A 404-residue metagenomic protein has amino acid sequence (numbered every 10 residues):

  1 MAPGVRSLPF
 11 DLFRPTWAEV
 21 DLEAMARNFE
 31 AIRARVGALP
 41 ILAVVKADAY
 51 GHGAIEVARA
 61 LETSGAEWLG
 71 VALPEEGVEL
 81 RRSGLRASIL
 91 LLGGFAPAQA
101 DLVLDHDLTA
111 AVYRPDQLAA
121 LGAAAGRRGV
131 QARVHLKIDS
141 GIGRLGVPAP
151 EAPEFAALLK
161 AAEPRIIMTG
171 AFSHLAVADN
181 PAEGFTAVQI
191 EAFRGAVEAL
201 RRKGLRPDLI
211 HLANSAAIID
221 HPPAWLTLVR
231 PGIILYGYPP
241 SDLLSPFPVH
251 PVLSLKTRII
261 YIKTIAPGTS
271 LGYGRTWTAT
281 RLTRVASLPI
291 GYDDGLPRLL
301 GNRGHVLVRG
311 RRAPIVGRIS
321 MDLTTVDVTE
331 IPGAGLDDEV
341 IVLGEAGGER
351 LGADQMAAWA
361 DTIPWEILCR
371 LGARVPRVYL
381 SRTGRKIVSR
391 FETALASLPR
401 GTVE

Functional and structural regions predicted by a protein language model:
M1-A26, E30, A34, P40 (+5 more regions): Active-site anion/phosphate-binding pocket segments in diverse small-molecule metabolic enzymes
P9-L12, T16-V20, A24-R27, A34-H211 (+1 more regions): Active-site-proximal beta-alpha core segment in soluble small-molecule metabolic enzymes
